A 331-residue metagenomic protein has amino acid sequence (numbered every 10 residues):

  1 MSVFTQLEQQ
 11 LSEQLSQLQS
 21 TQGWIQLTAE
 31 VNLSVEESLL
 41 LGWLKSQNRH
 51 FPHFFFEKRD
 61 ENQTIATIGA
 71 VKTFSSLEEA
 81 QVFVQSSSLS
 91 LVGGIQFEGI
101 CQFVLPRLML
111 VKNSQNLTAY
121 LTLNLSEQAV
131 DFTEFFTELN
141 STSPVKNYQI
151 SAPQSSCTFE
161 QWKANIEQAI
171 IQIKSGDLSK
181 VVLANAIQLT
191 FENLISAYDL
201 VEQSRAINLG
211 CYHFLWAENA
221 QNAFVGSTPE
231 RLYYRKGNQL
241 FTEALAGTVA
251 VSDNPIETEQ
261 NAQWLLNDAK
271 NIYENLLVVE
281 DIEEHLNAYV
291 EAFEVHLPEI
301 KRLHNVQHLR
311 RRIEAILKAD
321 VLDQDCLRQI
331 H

Functional and structural regions predicted by a protein language model:
M1-T118: A generic N-terminal leader/anchor concept
S2-E36, R59-I68, S126, T133-E160 (+3 more regions): Contiguous alpha-helical scaffold segments within structured protein domains that host functional hotspots
H50-F51, S86-L89, Q115-N116, D177-L178 (+3 more regions): Short coil/turn connectors at secondary-structure junctions
F56, L178-N185, F214-A217: ATP-grasp fold ATP-binding core
K58-E61, I65-T73, V104, L108 (+2 more regions): An anion-binding catalytic pocket shared by soluble metabolic enzymes
S75-L189, E291: Non-catalytic accessory segments adjacent to catalytic cores
I170-I173, D177, R205-N208, L286 (+2 more regions): Structural signal for hydrophobic packing residues in well-ordered secondary-structure cores of soluble enzyme domains
G176, Y233, E280: Residue-level signal for inorganic ion chemistry
